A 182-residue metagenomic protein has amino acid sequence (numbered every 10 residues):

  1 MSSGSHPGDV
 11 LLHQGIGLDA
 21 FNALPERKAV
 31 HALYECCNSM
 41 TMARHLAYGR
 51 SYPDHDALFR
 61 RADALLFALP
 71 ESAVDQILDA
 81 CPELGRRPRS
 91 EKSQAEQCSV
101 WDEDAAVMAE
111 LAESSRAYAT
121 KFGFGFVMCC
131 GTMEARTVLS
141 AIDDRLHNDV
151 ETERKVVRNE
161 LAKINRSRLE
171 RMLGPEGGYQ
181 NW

Functional and structural regions predicted by a protein language model:
S2-Y118, K163-W182: Aromatic-anchored, charged helix-turn/loop surface patch used as a conserved interaction hotspot
K121: Substrate/cofactor-recognition hotspot
F126: Conserved catalytic/binding loops enriched for acidic/polar residues
C130: Conserved phosphate/anionic-ligand binding catalytic regions in large, soluble enzymes, centered on
R136-W182: Long, amphipathic alpha-helical surface segments
